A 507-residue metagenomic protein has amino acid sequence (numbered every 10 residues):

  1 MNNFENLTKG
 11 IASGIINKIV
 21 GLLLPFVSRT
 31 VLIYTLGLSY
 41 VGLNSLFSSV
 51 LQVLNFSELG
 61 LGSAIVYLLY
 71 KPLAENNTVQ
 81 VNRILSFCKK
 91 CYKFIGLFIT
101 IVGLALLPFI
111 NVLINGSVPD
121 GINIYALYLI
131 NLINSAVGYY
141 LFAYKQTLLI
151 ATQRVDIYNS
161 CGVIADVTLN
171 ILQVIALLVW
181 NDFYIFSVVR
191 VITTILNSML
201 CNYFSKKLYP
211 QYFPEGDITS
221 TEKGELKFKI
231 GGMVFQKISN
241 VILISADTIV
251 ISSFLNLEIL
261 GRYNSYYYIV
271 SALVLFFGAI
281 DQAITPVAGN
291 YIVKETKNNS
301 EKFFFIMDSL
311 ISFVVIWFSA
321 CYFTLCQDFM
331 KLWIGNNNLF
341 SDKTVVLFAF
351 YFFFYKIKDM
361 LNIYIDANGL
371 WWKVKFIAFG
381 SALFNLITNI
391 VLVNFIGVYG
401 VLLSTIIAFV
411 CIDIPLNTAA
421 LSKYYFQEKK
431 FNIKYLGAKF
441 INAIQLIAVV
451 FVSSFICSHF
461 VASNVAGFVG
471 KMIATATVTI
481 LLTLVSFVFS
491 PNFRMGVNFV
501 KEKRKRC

Functional and structural regions predicted by a protein language model:
M1-F26, V79-F87, I122-Y125, C201-K206 (+4 more regions): N-terminal membrane topogenesis motif
M1-L7, Y184-I185, M199-I244, I249 (+2 more regions): Interhelical loop/hinge segments that connect adjacent transmembrane helices in multipass membrane
F4-T8, S135-G162, Y184, F350-S381: Membrane-interface junctions at transmembrane-helix termini in multi-pass inner-membrane proteins
K9-R29, A165, V189-C201, S205 (+5 more regions): Transmembrane helical elements of multi-pass membrane transporters/channels
T30, L59-E75, I150-A151, Y209-P210 (+2 more regions): Helix-loop junctions and terminal segments of transmembrane helices in multi-pass membrane transport/translocation
K89-G116, S135-A136, I171-L178, M199 (+4 more regions): Alpha-helical transmembrane segments of multi-pass membrane transport and lipid-handling proteins
C91-S239, I244-S245: Hydrophobic transmembrane helix module of multi-pass membrane transport proteins
F426-Q427, S454-C507: Membrane-proximal transmembrane or re-entrant/amphipathic helices at the cytosolic face
